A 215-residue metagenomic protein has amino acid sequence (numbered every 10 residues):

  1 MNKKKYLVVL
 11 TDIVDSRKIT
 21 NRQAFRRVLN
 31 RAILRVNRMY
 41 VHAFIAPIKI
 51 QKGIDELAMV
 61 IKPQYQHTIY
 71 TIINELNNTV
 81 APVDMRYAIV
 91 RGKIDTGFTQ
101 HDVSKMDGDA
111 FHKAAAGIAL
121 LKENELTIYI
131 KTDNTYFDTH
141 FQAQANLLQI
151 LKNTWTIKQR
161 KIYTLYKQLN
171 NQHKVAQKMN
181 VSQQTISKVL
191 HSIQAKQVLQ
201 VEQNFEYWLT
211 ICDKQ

Functional and structural regions predicted by a protein language model:
M1-K113, A119: DNA-contacting interfaces and partner/effector-binding or oligomerization modules in DNA-centric proteins
G92, G97-K105, L120-A143: Flexible, glycine/charge-rich interdomain/linker segments that couple and regulate nucleotide signaling catalytic cores
H101-K113, N124-L126, Y136, Q149-T154 (+1 more regions): C-terminal regulatory or interaction extensions
D138-I157, L209-C212: Short, Lys/Arg-enriched anionic-surface-contact patches
K158-Y166, V175: Short alpha-helical "packing" element that flanks the helix-turn-helix/winged-helix DNA-binding module
N171-M179, I186: Short alpha-helical "recognition helix" segments of helix-turn-helix
L190, Q197: DNA major-groove recognition helix of helix-turn-helix
E202-Q215: Short, basic, alpha-helical segments at the C-terminal edge of helix-turn-helix-like DNA-binding modules
